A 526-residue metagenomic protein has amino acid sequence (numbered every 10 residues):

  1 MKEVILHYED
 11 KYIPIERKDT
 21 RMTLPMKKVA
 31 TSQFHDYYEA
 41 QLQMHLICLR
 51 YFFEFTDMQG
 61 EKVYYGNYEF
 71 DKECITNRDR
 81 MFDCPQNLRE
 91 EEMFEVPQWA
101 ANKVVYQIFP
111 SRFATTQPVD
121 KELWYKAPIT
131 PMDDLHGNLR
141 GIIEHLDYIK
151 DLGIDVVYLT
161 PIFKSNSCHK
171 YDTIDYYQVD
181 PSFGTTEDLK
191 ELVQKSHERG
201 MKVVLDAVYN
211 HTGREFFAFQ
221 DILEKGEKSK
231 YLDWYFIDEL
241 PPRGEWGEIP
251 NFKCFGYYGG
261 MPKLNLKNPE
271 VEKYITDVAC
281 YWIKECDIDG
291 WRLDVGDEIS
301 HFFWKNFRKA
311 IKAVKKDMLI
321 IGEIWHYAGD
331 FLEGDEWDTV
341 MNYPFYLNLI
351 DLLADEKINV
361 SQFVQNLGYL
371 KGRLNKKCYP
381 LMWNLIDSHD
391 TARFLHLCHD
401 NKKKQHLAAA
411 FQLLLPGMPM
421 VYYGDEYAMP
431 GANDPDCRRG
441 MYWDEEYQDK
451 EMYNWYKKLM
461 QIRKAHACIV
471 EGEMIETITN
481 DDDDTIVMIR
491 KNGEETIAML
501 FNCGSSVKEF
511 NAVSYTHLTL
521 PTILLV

Functional and structural regions predicted by a protein language model:
P14-Q107, T115-T130, D134: The feature marks proteins involved in alpha-glucan
I108, I149, L159, Y176 (+9 more regions): Conserved, mostly hydrophobic/aromatic
F109-D155, I162-E285, F307-A313, D330: Substrate-binding/active-site clefts of carbohydrate-active enzymes
F109-R112, V157-S167, A207-F216, D294-S300 (+3 more regions): Short, solvent-exposed turn/loop segments enriched in Gly/Ser/Thr/Pro and often Arg
V193, H197-R199, F216-F219, L223 (+5 more regions): Active-site-proximal helices and loops of the catalytic beta/alpha 8
G334, D387, A392-N401, A409-Q448: Aromatic/acidic polysaccharide-binding cleft in carbohydrate-active enzymes
T477-V513: Carbohydrate-binding surface patches
T516-T522: Conserved small/polar residues in nucleotide/adenosyl-binding loops
